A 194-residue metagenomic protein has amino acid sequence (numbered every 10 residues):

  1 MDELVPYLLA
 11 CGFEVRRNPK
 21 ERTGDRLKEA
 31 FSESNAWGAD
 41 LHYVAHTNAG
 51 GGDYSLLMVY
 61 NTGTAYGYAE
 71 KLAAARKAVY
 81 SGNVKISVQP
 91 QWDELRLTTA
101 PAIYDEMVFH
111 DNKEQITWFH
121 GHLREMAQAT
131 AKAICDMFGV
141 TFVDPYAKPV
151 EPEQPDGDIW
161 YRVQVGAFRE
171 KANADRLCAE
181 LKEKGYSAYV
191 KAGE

Functional and structural regions predicted by a protein language model:
M1-V150: Active-site-proximal helix/loop segments of hydrolytic enzymes
D144-E194: Solvent-exposed beta-strand motifs enriched in subsets of small alpha/beta binding domains, especially certain
